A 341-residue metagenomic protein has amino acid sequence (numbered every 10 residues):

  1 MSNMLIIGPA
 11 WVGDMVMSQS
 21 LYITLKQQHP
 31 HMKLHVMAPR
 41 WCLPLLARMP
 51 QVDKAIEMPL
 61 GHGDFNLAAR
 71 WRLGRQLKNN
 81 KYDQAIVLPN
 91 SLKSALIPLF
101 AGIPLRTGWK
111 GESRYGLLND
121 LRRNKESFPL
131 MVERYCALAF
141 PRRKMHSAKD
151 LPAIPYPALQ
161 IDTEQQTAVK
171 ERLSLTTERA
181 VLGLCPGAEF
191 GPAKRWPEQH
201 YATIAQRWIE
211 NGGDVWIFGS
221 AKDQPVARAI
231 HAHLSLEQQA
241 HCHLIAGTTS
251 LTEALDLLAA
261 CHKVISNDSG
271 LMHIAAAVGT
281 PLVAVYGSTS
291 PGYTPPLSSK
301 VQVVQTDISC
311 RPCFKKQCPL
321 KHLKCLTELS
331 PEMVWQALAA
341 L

Functional and structural regions predicted by a protein language model:
M1-L341: Catalytic machinery of carbohydrate-active enzymes, primarily nucleotide-sugar-dependent glycosyltransferases
